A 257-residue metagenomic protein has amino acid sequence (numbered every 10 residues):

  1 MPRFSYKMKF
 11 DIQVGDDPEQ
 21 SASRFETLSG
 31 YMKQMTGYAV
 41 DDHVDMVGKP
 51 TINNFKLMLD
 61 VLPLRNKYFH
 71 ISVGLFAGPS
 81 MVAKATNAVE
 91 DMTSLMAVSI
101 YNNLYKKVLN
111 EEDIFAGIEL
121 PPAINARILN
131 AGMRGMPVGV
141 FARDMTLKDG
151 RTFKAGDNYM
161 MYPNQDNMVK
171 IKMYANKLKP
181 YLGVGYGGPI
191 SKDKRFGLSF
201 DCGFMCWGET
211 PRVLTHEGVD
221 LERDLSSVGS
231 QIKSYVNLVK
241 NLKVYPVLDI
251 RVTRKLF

Functional and structural regions predicted by a protein language model:
M1, L57-V61, V73-L75, L182-G188 (+2 more regions): Residues on the lipid-exposed face of transmembrane beta-strands in outer-membrane beta-barrel proteins
R3-K7, F76-V82, G203-T210, K255-F257: Structural signature of outer-membrane beta-barrel domains
F4, K67-I71, L178, K194-L198 (+1 more regions): Outer-envelope beta-barrel architecture signal
M8-I52, S80-K177, T210-K243, V247: Extracellular/periplasm-exposed beta-strand and loop segments of Gram-negative cell-envelope proteins, dominated by
K49-P79: Ordered, amphipathic secondary-structure segments that act as subunit-interaction surfaces in large macromolecular
P63, P79-A85, I190: Short acidic/glycine-rich loop or secondary-structure boundary segments that cap or lie
L64-N66, P189-D193, F257: Outer-membrane beta-barrel channels and translocator barrels
I171-G187, S191-P211, D220-D224: Beta-strand-rich cores of mature extracytoplasmic or soluble domains
